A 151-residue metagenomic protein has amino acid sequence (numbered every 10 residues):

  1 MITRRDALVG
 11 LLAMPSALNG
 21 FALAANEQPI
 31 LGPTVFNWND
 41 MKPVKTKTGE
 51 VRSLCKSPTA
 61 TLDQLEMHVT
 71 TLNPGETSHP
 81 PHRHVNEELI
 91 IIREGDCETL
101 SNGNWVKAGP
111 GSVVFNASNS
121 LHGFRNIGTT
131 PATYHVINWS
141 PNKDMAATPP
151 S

Functional and structural regions predicted by a protein language model:
I2-Q64, A147-S151: A short, N-terminal "cap"/entry segment at the start of jelly-roll beta-barrel domains of the cupin/DSBH fold
S53, H68-R83: Conserved short histidine dyad/triad with adjacent acidic residue
L62, S118-K143: Ligand-binding loop in jelly-roll beta-barrel domains
L65-H68, V113, Y134: Aromatic/pi-system hotspot detector in well-structured domains
T71-L72, R83-T99: Short, conserved beta-strand element in jelly-roll/cupin
T77-H79, E98, V114, S118-F124: Histidine-centered metal-chelating micro-motifs
N104-S118: Short acidic-glycine-tyrosine-enriched beta hairpin
